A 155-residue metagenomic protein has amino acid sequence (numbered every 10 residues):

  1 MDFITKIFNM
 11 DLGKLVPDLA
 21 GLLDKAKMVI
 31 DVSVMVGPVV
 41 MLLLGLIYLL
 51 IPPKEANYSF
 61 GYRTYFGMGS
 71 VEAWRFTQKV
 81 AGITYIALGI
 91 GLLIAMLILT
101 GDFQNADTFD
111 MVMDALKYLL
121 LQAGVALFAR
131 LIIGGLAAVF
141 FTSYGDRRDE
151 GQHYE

Functional and structural regions predicted by a protein language model:
M1-V36, T108-Y118: Long, highly hydrophobic alpha-helical transmembrane signal-anchor segments
I4-M10, P52-Y65: Short, charged cytosolic
K27-I51: Membrane-helix boundary elements
L43-G61, I132-F141: Membrane-water interface of transmembrane alpha-helices
R63-A81, Y154-E155: Short membrane-interface loop/juxtamembrane segments of multi-pass integral membrane proteins
Q78-L92: Select subsegments of transmembrane alpha-helices in polytopic membrane proteins, especially boundary-proximal
L92-F109: Juxtamembrane "helix exit" motif at the C-terminal ends of alpha-helical transmembrane segments in multi-pass membrane
T108-Q152: Alpha-helical transmembrane segments and their immediate juxtamembrane interface regions
